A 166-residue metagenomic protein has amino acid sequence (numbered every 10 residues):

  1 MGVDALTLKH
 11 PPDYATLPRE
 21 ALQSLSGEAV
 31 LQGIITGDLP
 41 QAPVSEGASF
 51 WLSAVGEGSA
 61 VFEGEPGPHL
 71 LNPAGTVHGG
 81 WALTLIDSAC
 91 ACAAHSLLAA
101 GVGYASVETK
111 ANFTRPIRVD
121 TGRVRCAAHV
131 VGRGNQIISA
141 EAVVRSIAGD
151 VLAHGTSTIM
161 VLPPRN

Functional and structural regions predicted by a protein language model:
M1-N166: Terminal targeting signals and extreme-terminal segments of soluble enzymes
